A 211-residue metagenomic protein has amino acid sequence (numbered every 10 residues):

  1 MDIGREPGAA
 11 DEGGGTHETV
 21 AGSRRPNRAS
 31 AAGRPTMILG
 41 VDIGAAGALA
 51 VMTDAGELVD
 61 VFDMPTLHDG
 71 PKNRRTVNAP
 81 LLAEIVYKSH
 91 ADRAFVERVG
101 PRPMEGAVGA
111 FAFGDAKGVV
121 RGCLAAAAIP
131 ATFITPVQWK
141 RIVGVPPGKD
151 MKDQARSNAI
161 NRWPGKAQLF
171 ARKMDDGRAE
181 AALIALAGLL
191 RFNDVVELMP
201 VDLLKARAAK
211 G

Functional and structural regions predicted by a protein language model:
D2-G211: Phosphate- and other anionic-substrate recognition elements at nucleic-acid/protein interfaces
